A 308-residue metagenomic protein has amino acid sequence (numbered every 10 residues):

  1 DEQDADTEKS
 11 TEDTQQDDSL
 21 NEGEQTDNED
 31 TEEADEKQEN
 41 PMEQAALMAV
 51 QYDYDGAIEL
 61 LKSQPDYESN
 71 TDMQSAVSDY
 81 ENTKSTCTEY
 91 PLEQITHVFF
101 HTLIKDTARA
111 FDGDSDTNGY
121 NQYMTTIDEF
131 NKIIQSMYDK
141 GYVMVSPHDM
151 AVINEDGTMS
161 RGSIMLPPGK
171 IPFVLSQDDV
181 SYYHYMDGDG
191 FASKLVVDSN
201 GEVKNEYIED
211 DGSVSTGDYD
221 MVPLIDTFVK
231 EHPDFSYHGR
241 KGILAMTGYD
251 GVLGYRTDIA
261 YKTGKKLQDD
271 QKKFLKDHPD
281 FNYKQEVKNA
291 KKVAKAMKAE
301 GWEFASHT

Functional and structural regions predicted by a protein language model:
D1-T86: N-terminal, intrinsically disordered, polar/charged segments of Gram-positive cell-envelope systems that serve as
E39, M48-D55, Y120-N131, G212-Y219 (+1 more regions): Soluble non-cytosolic domains of exported or imported proteins
E43, L47, D55, E59-K62 (+4 more regions): Solvent-exposed, polar/charged alpha-helical surfaces in well-ordered, non-transmembrane soluble domains, broadly
S78-C87, D156-G162, K230: A short, compositionally biased domain-edge/stem linker segment
T83-H97, H101, Y120: N-terminal regions that are enriched for targeting/export leaders and immediately downstream pro/stem segments
E93-G113, G157-M159, L166-F173, V180-T308: Metal-dependent polysaccharide deacetylase catalytic core of the NodB/CE4 family, i.e., the active-site-bearing domain
T96, A108-V145: Glycine/proline-rich, flexible active-site/cofactor-binding loop segments that harbor closely spaced acidic
E129-R161, Q285-N289: C-terminal domain-boundary segment and adjacent tail
